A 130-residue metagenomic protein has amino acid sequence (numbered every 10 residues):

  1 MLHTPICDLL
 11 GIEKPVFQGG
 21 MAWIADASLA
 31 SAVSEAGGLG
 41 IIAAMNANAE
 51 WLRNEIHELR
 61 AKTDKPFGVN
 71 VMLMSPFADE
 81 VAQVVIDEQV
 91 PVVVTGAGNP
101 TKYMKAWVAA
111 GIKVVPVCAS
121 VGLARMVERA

Functional and structural regions predicted by a protein language model:
M1-A130: Active-site entrance/lid segments in N-terminal catalytic domains of soluble metabolic enzymes
